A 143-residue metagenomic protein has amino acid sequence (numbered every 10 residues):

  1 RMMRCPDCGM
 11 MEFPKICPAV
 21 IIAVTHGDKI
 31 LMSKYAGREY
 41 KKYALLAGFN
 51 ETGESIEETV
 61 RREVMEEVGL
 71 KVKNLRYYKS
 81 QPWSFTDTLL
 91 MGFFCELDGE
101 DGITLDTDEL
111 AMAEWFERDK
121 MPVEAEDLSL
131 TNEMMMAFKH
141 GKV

Functional and structural regions predicted by a protein language model:
R1-A23: Cys/His-rich short segments
R4, L31-M32, A44, G92-F94: Conserved beta-strand segments that form the floor/walls of ligand-binding pockets within enzyme and binding domains
A19-K34, E39-A47, E57, N74: Conserved active-site beta-strand-loop modules that form the wall/rim of enzyme catalytic pockets and either contain
V20, L89-M91, A111: Change "...and in nucleic-acid phosphodiester-cleaving endonucleases..." to "...and in nucleic-acid processing enzymes
T25, E96-D98, E117: Solvent-exposed residues in well-ordered beta-strands and their adjoining turns, especially edge/terminal strands
E39-Y43, F85, D106-V143: Nudix hydrolase/Nudix homology domain
L45-K79, F93: The catalytic Nudix box helix
Q81-T104: Active-site-adjacent beta-strand/loop module that shapes the phosphate/pyrophosphate-binding cleft
